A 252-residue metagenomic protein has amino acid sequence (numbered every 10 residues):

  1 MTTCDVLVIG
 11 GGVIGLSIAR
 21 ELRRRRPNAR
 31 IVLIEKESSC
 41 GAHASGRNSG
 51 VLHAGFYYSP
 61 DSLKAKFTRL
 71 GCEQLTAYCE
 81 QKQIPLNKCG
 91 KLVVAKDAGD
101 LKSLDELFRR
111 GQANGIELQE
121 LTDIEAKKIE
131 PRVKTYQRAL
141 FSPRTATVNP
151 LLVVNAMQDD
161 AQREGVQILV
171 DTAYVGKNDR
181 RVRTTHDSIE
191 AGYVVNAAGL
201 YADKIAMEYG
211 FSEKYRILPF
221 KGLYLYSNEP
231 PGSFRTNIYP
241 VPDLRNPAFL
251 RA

Functional and structural regions predicted by a protein language model:
M1-I14, V32: Beta1/beta-strand and adjacent pyrophosphate-binding region of the FAD-binding site in flavoprotein oxidoreductases
I14, S39, Y201: Conserved Rossmann-like nucleotide-cofactor binding loop
S17, T184-A252: Flavin-dependent oxidoreductases
A19, R23, D160: Gly/Ala-rich phosphate-binding loop of Rossmann-like dinucleotide-binding domains, activating on the conserved
R23-S45: Glycine-rich FAD pyrophosphate-binding loop
E35, K88, T122-D123, V170-T172: Short loop/edge segments at beta-strand edges and connector loops that shape dinucleotide/nucleotide cofactor-binding
G50-E125, I129, Y136: Dinucleotide-binding Rossmann-like beta1-alpha1 core, especially the glycine-rich loop that anchors the ADP
A139-Y193, A197, Y201: Helical element adjacent to the flavin cofactor pocket in flavoenzyme catalytic cores
